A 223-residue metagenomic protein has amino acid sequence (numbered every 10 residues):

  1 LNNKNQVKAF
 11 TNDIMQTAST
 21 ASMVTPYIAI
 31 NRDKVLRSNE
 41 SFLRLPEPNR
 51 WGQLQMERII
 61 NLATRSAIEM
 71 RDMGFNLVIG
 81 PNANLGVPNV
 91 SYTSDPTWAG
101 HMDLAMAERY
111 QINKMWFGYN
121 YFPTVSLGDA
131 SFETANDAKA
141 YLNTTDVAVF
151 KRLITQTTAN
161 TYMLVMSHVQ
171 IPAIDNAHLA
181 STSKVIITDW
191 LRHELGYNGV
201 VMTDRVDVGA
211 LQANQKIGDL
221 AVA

Functional and structural regions predicted by a protein language model:
N2-N3, V35: Short active-site-proximal "capping" loops at secondary-structure junctions
N3-S22, S94-A223: Second-shell residues forming the walls of enzyme active-site clefts
K4-F10, G52-A67, T97-G100: Glycine-rich anion/phosphate-binding loops
I14-R44, L62-A83, A99, D103-T124: Glycine-rich, aromatic-flanked loop segments that form ligand/cofactor-binding clefts across common enzyme folds
N39-G52, G86-T93, G128-E133: Surface-exposed, active-site-proximal loop segments in enzymatic domains
